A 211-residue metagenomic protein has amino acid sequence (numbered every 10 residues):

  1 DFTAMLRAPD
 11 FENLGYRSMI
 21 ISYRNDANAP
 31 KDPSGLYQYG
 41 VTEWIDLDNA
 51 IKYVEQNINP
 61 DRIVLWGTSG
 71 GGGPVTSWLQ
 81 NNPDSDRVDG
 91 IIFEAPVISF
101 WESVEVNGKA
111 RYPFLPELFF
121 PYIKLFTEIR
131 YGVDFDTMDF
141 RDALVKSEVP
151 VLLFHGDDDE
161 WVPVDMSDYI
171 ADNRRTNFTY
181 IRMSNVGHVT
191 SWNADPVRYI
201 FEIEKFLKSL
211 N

Functional and structural regions predicted by a protein language model:
D1-R24, N28-P30: Short, surface-exposed "cap/lid" segments of acyl-processing enzymes
L36-I58: Alpha/beta-hydrolase active-site loop
I58-S69: Alpha/beta-hydrolase fold nucleophile elbow
S77-V133: Hydrolase active-site cap/lid region
F140, V149, P163-D172: Short alpha-helix in the alpha/beta-hydrolase fold that links the catalytic acid
K146-E148, L153-H155, D159: Short beta-strand/loop motif that positions the catalytic acidic residue of the alpha/beta-hydrolase fold
D157-V162, V189-T190: Acidic catalytic loop of the alpha/beta-hydrolase fold
V186-I200: Catalytic histidine-centered segment of alpha/beta-hydrolase-like enzymes
